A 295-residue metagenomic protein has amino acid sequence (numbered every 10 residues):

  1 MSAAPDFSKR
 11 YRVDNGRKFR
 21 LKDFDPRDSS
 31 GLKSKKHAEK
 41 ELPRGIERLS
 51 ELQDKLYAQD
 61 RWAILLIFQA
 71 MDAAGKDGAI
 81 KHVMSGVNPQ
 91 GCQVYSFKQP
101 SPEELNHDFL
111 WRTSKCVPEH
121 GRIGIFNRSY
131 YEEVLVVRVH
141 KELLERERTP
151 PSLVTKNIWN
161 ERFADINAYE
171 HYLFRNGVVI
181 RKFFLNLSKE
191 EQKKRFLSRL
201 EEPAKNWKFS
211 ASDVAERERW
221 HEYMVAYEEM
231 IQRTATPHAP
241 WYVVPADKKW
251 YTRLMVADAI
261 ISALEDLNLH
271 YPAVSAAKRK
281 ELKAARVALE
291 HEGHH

Functional and structural regions predicted by a protein language model:
M1-H295: Flexible, compositionally biased loop and terminal segments
